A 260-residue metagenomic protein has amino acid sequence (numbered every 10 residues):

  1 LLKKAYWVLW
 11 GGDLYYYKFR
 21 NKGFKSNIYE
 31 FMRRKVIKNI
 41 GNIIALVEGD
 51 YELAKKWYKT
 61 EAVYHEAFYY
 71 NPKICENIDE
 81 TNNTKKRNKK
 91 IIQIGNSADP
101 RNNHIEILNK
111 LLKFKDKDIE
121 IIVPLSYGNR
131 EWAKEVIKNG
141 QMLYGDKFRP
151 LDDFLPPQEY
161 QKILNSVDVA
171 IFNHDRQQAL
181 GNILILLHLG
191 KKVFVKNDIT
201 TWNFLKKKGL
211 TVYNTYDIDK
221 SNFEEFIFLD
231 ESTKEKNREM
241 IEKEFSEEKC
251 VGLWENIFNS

Functional and structural regions predicted by a protein language model:
L2-N21: Active-site proximal beta-strand in glycosyltransferases
Y15, G23-I43: Membrane-proximal helix-turn-helix segments that form the acceptor-binding/catalytic region of lipid-linked
K38-R87: Donor nucleotide-sugar binding/catalytic pocket of nucleotide-sugar-dependent glycosyltransferases
E80-N102, L108, I121-V123, E242-K243: Conserved donor-binding/catalytic core segment of Leloir-type glycosyltransferases
E135-F154: Nucleotide-activated donor-binding/catalytic signature segment of Leloir-type glycosyltransferases, i.e., the conserved
R149-I163, I199: Conserved active-site histidine-acidic residue motif and adjacent donor-binding/catalytic loop of glycosyltransferases
K162-D175: Acidic donor-binding loop of glycosyltransferase active sites
N222-S260: A charged, aromatic-enriched C-terminal amphipathic alpha-helix characteristic of glycosyltransferases across folds
